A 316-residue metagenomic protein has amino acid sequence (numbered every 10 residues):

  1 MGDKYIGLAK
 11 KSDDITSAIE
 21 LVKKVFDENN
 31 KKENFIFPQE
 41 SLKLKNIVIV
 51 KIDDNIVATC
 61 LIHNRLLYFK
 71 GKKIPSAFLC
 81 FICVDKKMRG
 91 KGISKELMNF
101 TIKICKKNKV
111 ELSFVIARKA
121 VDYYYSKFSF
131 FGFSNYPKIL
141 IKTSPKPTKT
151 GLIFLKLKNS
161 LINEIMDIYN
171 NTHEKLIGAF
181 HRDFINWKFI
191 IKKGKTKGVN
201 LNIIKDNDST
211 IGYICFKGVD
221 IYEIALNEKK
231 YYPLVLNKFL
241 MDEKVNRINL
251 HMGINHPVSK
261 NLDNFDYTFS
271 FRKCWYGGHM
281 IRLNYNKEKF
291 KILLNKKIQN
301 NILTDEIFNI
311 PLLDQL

Functional and structural regions predicted by a protein language model:
M1-N64, G71-F78, K146-F184, V219 (+1 more regions): Short amphipathic alpha-helix that is part of the acyltransferase structural core
I47-I49, F114, L201-I203: Residue-level detector of beta-strand face positions
R65, I82, R118-V121, F130: An acidic- and aromatic-residue-enriched active-site/binding cleft used to recognize and process polar
V84, G90-K103, E228-M241: Conserved acetyl-CoA-binding loop-helix of GNAT-fold acetyltransferases
M98, K103-A117, E243-I254: Conserved GNAT acetyl-CoA-binding A-motif
D122-T148, Y222-L316: Active-site/acyl-donor-binding loops of N-acyltransferases
F131-A225, K229-K230: Amide-forming acyltransferase catalytic core, primarily the GNAT-like/NAT-type and related acyltransferase folds
